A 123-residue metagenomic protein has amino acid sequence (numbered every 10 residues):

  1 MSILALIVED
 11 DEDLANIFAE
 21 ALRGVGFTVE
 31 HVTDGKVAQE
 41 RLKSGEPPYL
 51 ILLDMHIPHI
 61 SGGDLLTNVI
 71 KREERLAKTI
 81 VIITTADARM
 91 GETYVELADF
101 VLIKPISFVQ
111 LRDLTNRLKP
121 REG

Functional and structural regions predicted by a protein language model:
E9, T85: Conserved acidic carboxylate
D11-E30, F100: Two-component/phosphorelay signaling modules centered on CheY-like receiver
A19, I106-L118: C-terminal output helix
H31-L50: Acidic, metal-coordinating helix/loop segments flanking the phosphotransfer/catalytic sites of two-component signaling
D54-M55: Active-site residues of response regulator receiver
P58-H59: The feature encodes the CheY-like receiver
G63-A77: Short amphipathic alpha-helix used as the core "switch/output" element in two-component signaling
Y94-L102: As written
